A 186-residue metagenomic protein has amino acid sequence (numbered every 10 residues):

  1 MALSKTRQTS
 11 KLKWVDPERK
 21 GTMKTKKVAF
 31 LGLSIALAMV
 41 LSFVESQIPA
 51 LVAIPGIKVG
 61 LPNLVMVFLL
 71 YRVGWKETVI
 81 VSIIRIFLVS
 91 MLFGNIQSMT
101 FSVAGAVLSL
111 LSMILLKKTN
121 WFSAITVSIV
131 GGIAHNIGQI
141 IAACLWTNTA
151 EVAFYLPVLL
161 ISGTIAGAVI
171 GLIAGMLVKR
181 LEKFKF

Functional and structural regions predicted by a protein language model:
A2-I35, V40, P157-F186: Alpha-helical transmembrane segments and their cytosolic interface
R19-F68: Hydrophobic transmembrane alpha-helices
V28-L33, L64, F68, K76-I83 (+3 more regions): Hydrophobic alpha-helical transmembrane segments
A38-F43, S90, A106, L110-I114 (+2 more regions): Transmembrane alpha-helical segments of multi-pass membrane transport proteins and ion-pumping complexes
S42-V59, I84-M113, A124, W146-E151 (+1 more regions): Interfacial aromatic-anchored transmembrane helix boundaries in multi-pass membrane proteins
L61-W75, S112-K117: Generic transmembrane alpha-helix motif of multi-pass integral membrane proteins
N95, M99-T100, T119-F186: Membrane-embedded alpha-helical hairpins and interfacial helices in multi-pass inner-membrane proteins
